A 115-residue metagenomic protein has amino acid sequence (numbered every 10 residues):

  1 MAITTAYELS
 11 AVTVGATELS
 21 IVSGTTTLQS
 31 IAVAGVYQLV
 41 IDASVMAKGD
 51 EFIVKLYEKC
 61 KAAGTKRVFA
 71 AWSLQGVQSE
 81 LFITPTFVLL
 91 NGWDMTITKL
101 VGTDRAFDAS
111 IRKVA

Functional and structural regions predicted by a protein language model:
A2-A16, K99-A115: C-terminal interaction-tip segments
I3-T4, E8-V33, M46-D50, Q78-L81: Surface-exposed ligand/attachment interfaces on beta-rich extracellular proteins
A32-Q38, K55, K66, I83: Long beta-sheet-rich domains in secretory-pathway and surface-associated proteins
A34-I41, P85-F107: Noncatalytic modules at the cell exterior or secretory-pathway interfaces, chiefly beta-strand-rich lectin/adhesion
G49-A62: Short, surface-exposed beta-strand/strand-loop-strand elements in extracellular ectodomains
E51, T65-K66, D104-A106: Short acidic/proline- and small/hydrophobic-mixed sequence motifs that coincide with surface turns and coil-to-beta
R67-V77: Solvent-exposed serine/threonine-rich low-complexity stretches and specific carbohydrate-binding patches
